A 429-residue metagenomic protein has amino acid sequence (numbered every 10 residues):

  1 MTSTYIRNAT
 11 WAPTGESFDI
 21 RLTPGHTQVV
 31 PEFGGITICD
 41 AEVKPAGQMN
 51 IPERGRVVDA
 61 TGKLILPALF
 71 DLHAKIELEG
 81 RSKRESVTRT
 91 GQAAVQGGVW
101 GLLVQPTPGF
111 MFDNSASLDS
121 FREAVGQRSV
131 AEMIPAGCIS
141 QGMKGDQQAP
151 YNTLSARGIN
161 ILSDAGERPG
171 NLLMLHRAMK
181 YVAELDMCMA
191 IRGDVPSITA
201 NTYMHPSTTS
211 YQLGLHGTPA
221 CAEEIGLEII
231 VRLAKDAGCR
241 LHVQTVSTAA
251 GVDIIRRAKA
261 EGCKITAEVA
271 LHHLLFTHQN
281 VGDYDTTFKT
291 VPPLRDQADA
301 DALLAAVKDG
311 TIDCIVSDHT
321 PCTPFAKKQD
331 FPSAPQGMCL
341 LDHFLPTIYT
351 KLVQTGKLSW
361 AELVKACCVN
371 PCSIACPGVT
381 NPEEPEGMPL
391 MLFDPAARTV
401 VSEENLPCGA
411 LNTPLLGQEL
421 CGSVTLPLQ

Functional and structural regions predicted by a protein language model:
M1-P52: N-terminal metal-binding scaffold of metallo-dependent hydrolase/deaminase domains
A9, A41, G62, H73 (+11 more regions): Divalent metal-coordination and catalytic microenvironments
W11-F33, S359-V364, C372-L406: Acidic, glycine-enriched loop/beta-strand segments at the rims of small-molecule binding/catalytic pockets
M49-I65: Active-site metal-binding motif and surrounding structural segment of the metallo-beta-lactamase
A60-A124: Metal-associated gating/positioning segment near the N- to mid-region
Q148-I315: Histidine/acidic residue-rich metal-binding segments in metalloenzymes
Q212-R240, K308-D309, C314, T320-F393: His/Asp/Glu-enriched, well-ordered alpha-helical/loop segment that forms or immediately abuts the divalent-metal
D330-S333, G387-Q429: C-terminal cap of metal-dependent C-N hydrolases
